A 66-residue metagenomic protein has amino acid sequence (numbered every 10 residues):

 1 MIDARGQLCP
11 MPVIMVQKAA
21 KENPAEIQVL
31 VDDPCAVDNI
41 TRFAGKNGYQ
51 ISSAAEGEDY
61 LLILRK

Functional and structural regions predicted by a protein language model:
M1-N23: An N-terminal amphipathic alpha-helical segment
R5, P34-C35, L61: Intrinsically disordered, low-complexity regions of eukaryotic proteins
P10-K18, P34-N47: Amphipathic alpha-helical interaction surfaces in cytosolic regulatory modules
A20-D32: Short glycine-rich, basic-tinged beta-strand/loop micro-motifs
D38-K66: C-terminal structural segments of small proteins and small subunits
